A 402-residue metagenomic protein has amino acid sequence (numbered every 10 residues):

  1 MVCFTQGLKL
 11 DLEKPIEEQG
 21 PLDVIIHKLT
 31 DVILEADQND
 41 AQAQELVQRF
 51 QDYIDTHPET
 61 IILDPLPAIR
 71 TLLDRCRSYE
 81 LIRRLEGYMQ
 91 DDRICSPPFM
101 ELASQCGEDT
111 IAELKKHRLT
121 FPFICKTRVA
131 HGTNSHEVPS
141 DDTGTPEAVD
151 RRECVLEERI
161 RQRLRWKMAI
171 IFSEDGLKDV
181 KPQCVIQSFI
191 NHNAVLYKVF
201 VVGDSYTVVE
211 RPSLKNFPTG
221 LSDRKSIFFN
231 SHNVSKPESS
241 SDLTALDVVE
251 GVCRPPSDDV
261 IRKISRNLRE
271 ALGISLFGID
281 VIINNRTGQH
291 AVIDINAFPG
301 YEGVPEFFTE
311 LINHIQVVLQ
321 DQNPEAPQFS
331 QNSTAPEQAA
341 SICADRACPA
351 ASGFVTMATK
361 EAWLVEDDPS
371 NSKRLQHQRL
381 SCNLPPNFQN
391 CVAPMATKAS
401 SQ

Functional and structural regions predicted by a protein language model:
C3-G20: A short, well-structured beta->alpha microelement
G7-K9, D64, G278: A structural preference for short, hydrophobic beta-strand core positions in alpha/beta folds
Q19, L29-I33, A43-S240, D247-E250 (+4 more regions): Active-site nucleotide/adenylate-binding loops and adjacent lid/helix of ATP-dependent enzymes
P21-I25: Conserved acidic residues
H27, C125, Q187, I279 (+2 more regions): Active-site flanking residues adjacent to catalytic metal/cofactor-binding acidic residues
F217-K225, Y301-E310: A short, polar/charged loop-to-alpha-helix boundary motif
S257-D258, S265-P305, K373: Conserved metal-phosphate-binding beta-hairpin within the catalytic cores of diverse ATP-dependent phosphoryl-transfer
R266, F308-Q316: Amphipathic alpha-helical segments that line or abut small-molecule/effector binding pockets and mediate allosteric
